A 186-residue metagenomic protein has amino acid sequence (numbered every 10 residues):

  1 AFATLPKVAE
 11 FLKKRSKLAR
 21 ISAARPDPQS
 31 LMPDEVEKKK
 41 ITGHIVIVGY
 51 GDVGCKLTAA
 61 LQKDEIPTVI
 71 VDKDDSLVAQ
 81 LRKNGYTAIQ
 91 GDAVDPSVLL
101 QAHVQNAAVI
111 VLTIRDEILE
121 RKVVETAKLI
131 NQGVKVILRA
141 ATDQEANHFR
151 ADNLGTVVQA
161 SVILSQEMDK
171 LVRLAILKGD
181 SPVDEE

Functional and structural regions predicted by a protein language model:
A1-E186: Cytosolic regulatory regions of ion transport systems
